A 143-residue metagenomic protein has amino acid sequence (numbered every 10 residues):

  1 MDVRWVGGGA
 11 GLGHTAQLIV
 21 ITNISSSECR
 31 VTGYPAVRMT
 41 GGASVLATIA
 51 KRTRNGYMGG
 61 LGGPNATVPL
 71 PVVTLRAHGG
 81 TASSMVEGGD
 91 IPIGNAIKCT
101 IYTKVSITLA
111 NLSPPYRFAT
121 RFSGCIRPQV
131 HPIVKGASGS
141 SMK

Functional and structural regions predicted by a protein language model:
M1-G11: Low-complexity, acidic Ser/Thr/Pro/Gly-rich terminal tails and inter-domain linkers that flank the onset of structured
L12-L18, K98-Y102: Short, solvent-exposed loop/turn segments enriched in Ser/Thr/Gly
I19-S26: Asparagine-centered strand-capping/turn motif at beta-strand->loop junctions
S27-V31: A short beta-turn/strand-edge loop motif at beta-sheet boundaries
T32-A77: The feature marks short-to-medium sequence segments in extracytoplasmic or secretory-pathway proteins
V73-E87: Short Pro-Gly-centered flexible turn/kink motifs
I91-P115: Short, surface-exposed ligand- or partner-binding patches at beta-edge/loop junctions that are enriched in aromatics
A96, P114-K143: Acidic, serine/threonine- and proline-rich intrinsically disordered appendage/tail regions
